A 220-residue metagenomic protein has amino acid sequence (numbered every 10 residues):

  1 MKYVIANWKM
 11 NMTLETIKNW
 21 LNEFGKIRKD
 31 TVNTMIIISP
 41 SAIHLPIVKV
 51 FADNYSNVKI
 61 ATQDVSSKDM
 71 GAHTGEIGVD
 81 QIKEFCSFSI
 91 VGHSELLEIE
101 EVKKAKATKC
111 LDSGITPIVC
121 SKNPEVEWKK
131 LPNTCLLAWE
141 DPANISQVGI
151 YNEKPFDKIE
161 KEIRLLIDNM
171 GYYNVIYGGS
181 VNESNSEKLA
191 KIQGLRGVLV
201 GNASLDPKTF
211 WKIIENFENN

Functional and structural regions predicted by a protein language model:
M1-N220: Active-site loop-to-helix "anion-binding N-cap" substructures in soluble metabolic enzymes
